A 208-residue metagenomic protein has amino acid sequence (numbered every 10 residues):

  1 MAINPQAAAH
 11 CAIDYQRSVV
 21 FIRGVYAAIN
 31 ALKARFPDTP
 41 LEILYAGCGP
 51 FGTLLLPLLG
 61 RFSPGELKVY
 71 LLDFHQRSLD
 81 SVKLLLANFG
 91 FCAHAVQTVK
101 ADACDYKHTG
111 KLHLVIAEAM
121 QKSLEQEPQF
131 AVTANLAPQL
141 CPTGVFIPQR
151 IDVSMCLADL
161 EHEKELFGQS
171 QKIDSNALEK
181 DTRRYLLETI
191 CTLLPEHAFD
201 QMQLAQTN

Functional and structural regions predicted by a protein language model:
A2-K33: Class I SAM-dependent methyltransferase Rossmann-like catalytic core, especially the SAM/SAH-binding loop
P5, L44, G65-L67, F74-R77 (+2 more regions): Class I SAM-binding transferase module
A7-Y15, C48, A119, S123: Short, charged/polar micro-motifs that form catalytic or ligand-binding hotspots
D38-F51: Conserved class I S-adenosyl-L-methionine
P50-G65: Conserved SAM-binding loop of SAM-dependent methyltransferases across substrates and taxa, primarily the Class I
V82-K83: Conserved SAM-binding loop
L86: Conserved hydrophobic residues forming the short capping helix/wall of the S-adenosyl-L-methionine
